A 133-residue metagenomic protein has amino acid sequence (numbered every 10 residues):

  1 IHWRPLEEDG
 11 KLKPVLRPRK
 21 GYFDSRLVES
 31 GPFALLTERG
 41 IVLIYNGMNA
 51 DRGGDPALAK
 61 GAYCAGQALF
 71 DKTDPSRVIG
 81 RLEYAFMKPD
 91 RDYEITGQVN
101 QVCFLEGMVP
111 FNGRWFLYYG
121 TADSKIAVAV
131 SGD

Functional and structural regions predicted by a protein language model:
I1-R26, L35-Q98, N112-D133: Beta-rich carbohydrate-recognition and catalytic domains
S30-F33, F104-G107: Beta-propeller and closely related beta-sheet repeat lectin domains
